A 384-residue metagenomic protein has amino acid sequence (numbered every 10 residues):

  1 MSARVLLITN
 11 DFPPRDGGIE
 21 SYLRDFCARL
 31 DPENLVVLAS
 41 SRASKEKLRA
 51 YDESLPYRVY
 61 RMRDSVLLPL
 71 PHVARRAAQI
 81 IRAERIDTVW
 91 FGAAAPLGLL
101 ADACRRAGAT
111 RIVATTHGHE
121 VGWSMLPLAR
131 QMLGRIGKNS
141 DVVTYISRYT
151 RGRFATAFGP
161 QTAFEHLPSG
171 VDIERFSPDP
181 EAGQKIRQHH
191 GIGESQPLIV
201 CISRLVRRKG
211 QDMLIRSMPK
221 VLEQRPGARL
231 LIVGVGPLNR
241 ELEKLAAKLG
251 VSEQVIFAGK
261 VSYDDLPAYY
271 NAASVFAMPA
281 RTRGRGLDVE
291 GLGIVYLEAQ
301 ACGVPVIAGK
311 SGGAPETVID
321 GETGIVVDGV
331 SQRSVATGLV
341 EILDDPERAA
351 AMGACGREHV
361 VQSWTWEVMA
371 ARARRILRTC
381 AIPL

Functional and structural regions predicted by a protein language model:
F91-L97: Short His-centered aromatic/hydrophobic patch
T144, G193-K209, I215-M218: Conserved donor-binding/catalytic core segment of Leloir-type glycosyltransferases
Y149, G170: Carbohydrate-associated surface elements
G227, E341, R348-Q362, R375 (+1 more regions): A short, well-ordered alpha-helix in the C-terminal region of glycosyltransferases
N239-R240, A301, P315-E341, E347-A351: Change "using UDP/GDP/dTDP sugars" to "using nucleotide sugars
R240-P267, V275: Nucleotide-activated donor-binding/catalytic signature segment of Leloir-type glycosyltransferases, i.e., the conserved
Q254-V255, K260, N271-V289, V304: Acidic donor-binding loop of glycosyltransferase active sites
Y296, A301, P305-A308, V318: Short hydrophobic beta-strand element within catalytic cores of glycosyltransferases and related nucleotide-activated
